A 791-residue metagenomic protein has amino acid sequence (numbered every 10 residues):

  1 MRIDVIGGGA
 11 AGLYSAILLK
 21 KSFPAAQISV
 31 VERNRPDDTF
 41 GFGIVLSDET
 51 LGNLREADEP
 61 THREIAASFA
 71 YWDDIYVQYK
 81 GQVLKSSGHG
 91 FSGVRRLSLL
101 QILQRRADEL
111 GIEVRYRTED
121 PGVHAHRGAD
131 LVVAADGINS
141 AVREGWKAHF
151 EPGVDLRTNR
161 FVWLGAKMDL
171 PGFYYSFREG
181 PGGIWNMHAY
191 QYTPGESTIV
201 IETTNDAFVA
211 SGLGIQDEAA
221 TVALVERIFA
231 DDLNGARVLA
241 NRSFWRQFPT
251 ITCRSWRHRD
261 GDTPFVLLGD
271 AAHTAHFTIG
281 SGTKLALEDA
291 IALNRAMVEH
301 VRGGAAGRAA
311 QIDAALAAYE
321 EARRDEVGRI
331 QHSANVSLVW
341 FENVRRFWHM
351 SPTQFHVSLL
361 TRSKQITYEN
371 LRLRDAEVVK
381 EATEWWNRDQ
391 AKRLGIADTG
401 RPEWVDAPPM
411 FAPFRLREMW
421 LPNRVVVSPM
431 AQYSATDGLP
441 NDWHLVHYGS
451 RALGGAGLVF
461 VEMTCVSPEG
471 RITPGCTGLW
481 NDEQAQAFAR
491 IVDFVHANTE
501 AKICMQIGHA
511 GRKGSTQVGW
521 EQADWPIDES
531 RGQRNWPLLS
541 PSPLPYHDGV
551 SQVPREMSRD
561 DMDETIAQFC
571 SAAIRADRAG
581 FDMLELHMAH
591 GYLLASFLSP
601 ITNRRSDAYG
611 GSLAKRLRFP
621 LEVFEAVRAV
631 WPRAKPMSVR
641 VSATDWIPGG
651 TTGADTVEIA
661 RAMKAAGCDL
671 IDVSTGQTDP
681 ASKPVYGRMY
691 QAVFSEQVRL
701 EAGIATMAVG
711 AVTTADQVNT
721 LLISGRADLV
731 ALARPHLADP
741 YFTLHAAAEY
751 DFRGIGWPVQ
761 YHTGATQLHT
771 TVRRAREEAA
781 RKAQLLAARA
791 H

Functional and structural regions predicted by a protein language model:
V5-L18, V133-A134, L164, F244-V336 (+1 more regions): Conserved mid-domain beta->alpha element of the FAD-binding
A11, S15, P36, N139: Conserved Rossmann-like nucleotide-cofactor binding loop
K20-F40: Glycine-rich FAD pyrophosphate-binding loop
R35-N53: Conserved N-terminal glycine-rich FAD pyrophosphate-binding loop of Rossmann-like flavoproteins
D48-W163, A376-D389: Conserved N-terminal helical subregion
R105, G128-F248, T252-D260: Conserved FAD-binding catalytic core of PHBH/FMO-like flavoproteins
M297-A397: C-terminal helical "tail/cap" subdomain of flavin- and related membrane-associated enzymes
E384-H791: Flavin-dependent oxidoreductase catalytic cores
